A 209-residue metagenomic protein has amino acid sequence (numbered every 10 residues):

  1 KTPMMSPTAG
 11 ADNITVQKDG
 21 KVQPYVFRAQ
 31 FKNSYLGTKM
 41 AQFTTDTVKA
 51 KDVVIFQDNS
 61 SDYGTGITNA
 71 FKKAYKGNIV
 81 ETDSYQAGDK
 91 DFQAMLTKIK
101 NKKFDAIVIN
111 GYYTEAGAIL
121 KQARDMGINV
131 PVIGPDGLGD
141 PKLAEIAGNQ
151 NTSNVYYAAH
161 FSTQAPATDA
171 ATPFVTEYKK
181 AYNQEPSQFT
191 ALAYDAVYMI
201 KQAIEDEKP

Functional and structural regions predicted by a protein language model:
K1-P7, D52-Q57, K103-Y113, I119 (+2 more regions): Periplasmic-binding protein-like
K1-Q17, S84-F92, G117, M126: Beta-alpha junction/loop-to-helix N-cap segments that form part of ligand/metal-binding clefts
T2-K39, S162: Extracellular glycoside hydrolase catalytic/binding regions
T2-M4, V22-F27, V48-D52, Y75-V80 (+5 more regions): Loop/turn elements at helix/coil->beta-strand transitions in domains of secreted/extracellular proteins
K21-S84, A106, I200: An alpha-beta-alpha
L36-K39, Y85-I99, A167-T172: Structural motif
L120-Y194: Extracellular/periplasmic periplasmic-binding protein-like sensory domains
M199-P209: Extracellular/periplasmic bilobal clamshell ligand-binding domains
